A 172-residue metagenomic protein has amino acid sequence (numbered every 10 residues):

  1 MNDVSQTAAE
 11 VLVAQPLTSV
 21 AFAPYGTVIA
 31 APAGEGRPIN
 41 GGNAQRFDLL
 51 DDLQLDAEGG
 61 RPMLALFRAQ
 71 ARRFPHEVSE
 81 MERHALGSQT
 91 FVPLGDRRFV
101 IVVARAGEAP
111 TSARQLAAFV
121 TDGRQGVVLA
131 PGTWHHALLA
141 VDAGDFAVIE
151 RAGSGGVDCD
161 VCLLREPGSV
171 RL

Functional and structural regions predicted by a protein language model:
M1-A118, V141, G153-V157, V161-L163 (+1 more regions): Non-catalytic, conserved peripheral segments adjacent to functional cores
V120-W134: Conserved metal-binding segment of the jelly-roll/cupin
G132-V148: Ligand-binding loop in jelly-roll beta-barrel domains
